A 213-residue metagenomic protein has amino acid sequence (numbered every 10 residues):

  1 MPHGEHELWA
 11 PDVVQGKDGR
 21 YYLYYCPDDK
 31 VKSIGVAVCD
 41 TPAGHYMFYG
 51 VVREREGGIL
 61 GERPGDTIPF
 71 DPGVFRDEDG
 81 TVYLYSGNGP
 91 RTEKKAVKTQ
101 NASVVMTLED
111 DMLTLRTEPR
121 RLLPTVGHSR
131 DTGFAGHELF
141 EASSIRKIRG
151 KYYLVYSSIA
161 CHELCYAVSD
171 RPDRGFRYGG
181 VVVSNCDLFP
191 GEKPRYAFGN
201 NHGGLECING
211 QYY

Functional and structural regions predicted by a protein language model:
M1-Y213: Carbohydrate-active catalytic/glycan-binding domains of CAZyme proteins, especially the secreted or lumenal ectodomains
